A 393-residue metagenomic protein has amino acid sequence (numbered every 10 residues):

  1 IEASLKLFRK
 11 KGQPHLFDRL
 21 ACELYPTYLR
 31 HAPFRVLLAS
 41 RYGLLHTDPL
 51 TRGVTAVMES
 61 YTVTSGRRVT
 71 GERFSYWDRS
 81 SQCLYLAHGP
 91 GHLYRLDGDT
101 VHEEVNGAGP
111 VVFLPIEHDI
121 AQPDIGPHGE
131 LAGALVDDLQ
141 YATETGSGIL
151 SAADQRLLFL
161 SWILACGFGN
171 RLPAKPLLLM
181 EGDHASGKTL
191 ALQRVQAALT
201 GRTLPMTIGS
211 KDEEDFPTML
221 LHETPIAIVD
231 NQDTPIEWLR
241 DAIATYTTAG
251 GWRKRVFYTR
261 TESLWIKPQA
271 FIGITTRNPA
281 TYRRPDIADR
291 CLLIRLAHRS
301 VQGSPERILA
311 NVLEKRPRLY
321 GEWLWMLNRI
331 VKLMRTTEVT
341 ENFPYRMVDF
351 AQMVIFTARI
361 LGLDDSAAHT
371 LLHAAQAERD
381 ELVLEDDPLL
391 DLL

Functional and structural regions predicted by a protein language model:
I1-G126, D154, M219, W325 (+2 more regions): N-terminal nucleic-acid engagement/recognition segments and initiation subdomains in replication, restriction
S4, T70-Y76, S81-L84, I163 (+4 more regions): Catalytic micro-motifs at enzyme active sites that drive phosphoryl/nucleotidyl and oxygen chemistry
Y85-A87, L179, L293: A structural signal for short, well-ordered beta-strand segments and their strand-loop junctions that often border
L96-D97, K188-A191, E237-R240, P285: A short acidic (Asp/Glu
T100-E223, V354: P-loop NTPase catalytic core of nucleic-acid-dependent motor ATPases
L158-W162, A242, E322: Well-ordered alpha-helical segments embedded in enzymatic catalytic cores
P173-P176, R202-D241, R255-I274, P279-L393: Feature primarily recognizes SF3-like P-loop helicase cores of small DNA viruses
D241, T245-R253: AAA+ P-loop NTPase catalytic core and its hallmark functional loops
